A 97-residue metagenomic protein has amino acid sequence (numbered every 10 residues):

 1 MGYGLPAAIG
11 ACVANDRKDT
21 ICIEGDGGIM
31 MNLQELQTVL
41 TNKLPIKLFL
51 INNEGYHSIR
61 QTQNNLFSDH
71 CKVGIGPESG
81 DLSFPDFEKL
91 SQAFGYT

Functional and structural regions predicted by a protein language model:
M1-T97: Thiamine diphosphate
